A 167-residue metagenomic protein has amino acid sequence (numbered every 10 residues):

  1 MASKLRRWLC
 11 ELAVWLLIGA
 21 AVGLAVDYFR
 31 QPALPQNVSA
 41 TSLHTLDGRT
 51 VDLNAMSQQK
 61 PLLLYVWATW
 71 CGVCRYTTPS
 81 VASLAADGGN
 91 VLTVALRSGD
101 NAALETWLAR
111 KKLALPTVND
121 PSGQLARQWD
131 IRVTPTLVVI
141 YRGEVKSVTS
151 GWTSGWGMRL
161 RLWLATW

Functional and structural regions predicted by a protein language model:
M1-H44, R161, W167: N-terminal targeting signals for export/organelle localization
N37, K60, R132-T134: Short, small/polar residue-rich loop motifs at catalytic or cofactor-binding pockets
H44, P116-D120: Short acidic-hydrophobic, aromatic-tinged amphipathic segments that line or gate anion-handling sites
D52-R75, V81: Short active-site neighborhood of thiol/selenol oxidoreductases, capturing the structured segment around
Q59-P61, D87-N90, L115: Loop/turn elements at helix/coil->beta-strand transitions in domains of secreted/extracellular proteins
L63-L64, V91, L137: Hydrophobic beta-strand anchors of alpha/beta hydrolase catalytic cores
R75-K111, P121-R127: Structural microenvironment flanking redox-active thiols in thiol-disulfide oxidoreductases
A109-L113, P121-W167: Thiol/disulfide oxidoreductase modules built on the thioredoxin-like
